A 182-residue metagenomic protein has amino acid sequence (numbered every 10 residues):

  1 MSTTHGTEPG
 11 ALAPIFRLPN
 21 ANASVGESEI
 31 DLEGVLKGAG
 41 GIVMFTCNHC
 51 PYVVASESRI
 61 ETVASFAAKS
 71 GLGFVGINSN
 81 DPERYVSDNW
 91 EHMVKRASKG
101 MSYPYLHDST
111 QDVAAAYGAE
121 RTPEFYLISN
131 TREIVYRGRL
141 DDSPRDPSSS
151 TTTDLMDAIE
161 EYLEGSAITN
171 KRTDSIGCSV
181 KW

Functional and structural regions predicted by a protein language model:
M1-R172, S179-W182: Chalcogenol-based redox active-site neighborhoods
